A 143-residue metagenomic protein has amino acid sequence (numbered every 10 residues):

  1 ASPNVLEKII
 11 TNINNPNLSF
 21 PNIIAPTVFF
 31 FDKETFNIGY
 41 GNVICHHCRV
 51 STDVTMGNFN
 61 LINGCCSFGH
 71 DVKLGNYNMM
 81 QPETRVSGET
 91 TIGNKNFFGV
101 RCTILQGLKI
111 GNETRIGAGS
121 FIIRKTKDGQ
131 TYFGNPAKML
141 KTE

Functional and structural regions predicted by a protein language model:
A1-F29: Phosphate-bearing ligand-interacting subdomains that bind or position ATP/ADP/UDP/GDP/NAD(P) or nucleotide-linked
L6-I9, T126, T142: Short glycine-/acidic-enriched loop or helix-start segments at secondary-structure transitions that form or flank
N15, K141-E143: Short, Lys/Arg-enriched, disordered terminal segments
I23-L140: Structural signal for interior beta-strand "rungs" in well-ordered beta-sheet cores of soluble enzyme domains
